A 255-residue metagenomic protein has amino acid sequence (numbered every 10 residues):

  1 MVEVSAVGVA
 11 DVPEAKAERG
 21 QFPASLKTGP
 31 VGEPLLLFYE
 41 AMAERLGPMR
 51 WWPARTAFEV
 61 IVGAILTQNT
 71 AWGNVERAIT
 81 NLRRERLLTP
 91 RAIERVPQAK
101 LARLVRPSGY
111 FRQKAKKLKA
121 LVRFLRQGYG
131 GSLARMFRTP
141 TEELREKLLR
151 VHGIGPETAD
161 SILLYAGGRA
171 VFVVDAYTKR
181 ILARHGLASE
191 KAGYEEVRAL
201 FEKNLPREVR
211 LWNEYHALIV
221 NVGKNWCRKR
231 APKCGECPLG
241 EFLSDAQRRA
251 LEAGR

Functional and structural regions predicted by a protein language model:
V2-E3, G32: The identity of the second residue at the extreme N-terminus of proteins
E3, D11-E18, K27: Intrinsically disordered, low-complexity polyampholyte segments enriched for Lys and acidic residues
V9-V12, P107: Helix-centric, low-specificity signal for extended rod-like, repetitive segments
A24-R255: Catalytic cores of DNA base-excision repair glycosylases
